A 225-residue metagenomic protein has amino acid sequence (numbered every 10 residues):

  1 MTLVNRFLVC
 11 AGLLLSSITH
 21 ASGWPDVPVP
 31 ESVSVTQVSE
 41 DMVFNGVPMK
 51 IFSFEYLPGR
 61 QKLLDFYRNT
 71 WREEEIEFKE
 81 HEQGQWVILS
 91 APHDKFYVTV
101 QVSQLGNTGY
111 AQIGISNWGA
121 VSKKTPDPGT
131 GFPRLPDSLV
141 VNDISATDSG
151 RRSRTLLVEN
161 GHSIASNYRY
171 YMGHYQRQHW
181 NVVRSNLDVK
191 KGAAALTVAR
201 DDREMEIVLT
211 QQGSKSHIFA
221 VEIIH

Functional and structural regions predicted by a protein language model:
M1-L8: Bacterial N-terminal signal peptides that target proteins for export
L8-S16: Bacterial N-terminal signal peptides
H20-H225: An acidic-aromatic pocket/loop used at catalytic or ligand-binding sites
